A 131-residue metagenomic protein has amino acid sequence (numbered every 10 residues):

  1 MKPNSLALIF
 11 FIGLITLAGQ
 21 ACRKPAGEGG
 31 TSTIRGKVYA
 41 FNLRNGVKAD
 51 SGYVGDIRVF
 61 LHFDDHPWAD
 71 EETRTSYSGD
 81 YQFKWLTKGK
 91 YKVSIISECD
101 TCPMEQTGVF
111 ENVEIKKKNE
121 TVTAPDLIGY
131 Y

Functional and structural regions predicted by a protein language model:
M1-A21: Sec-dependent bacterial lipoprotein signal peptides
L17-N42: Bacterial Sec-dependent N-terminal signal peptides
S32-I34, A40-P67, K88: Short, ordered, surface-exposed loop/turn motifs in non-cytosolic proteins
G55-I57, Y77, V109: Residues that flank catalytic or metal-binding motifs in active/ligand-binding sites
F63-D80: Short, acidic Ser/Thr/Gly-rich low-complexity loop/linker segments typical of extracellular and cell-surface proteins
Q82-K90: Short Pro-Gly-centered beta-turn/loop motif in secreted/extracellular proteins
E98-P125, Y130: Structured interaction patches on ligand/partner-binding surfaces of diverse proteins
